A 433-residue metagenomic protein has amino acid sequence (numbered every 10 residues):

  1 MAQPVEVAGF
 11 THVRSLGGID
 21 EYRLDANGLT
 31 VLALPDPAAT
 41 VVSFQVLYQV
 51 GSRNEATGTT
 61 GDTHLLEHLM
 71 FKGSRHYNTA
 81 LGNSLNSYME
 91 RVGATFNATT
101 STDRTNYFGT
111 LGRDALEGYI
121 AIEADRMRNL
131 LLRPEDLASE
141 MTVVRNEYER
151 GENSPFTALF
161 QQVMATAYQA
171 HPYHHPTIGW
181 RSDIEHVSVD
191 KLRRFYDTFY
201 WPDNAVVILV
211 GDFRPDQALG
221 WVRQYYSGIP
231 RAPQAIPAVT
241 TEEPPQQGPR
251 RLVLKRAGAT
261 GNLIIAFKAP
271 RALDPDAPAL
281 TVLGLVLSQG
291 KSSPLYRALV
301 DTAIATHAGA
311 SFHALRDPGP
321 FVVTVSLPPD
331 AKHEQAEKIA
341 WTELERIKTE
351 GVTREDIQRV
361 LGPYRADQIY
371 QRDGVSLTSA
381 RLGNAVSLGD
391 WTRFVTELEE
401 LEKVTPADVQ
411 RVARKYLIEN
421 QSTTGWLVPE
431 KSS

Functional and structural regions predicted by a protein language model:
M1-F10, P230-R231: Short, basic/low-complexity N-terminal boundary segments at the transition from targeting/disordered tails
A8-Q45: Mature N-terminal segment immediately following signal peptide/propeptide cleavage in secreted/periplasmic
D20-R23, T30-P35, R193-T198, G248-K255 (+1 more regions): Short, surface-exposed beta-strand/loop micro-motifs that present aromatic residues
N27, D36-T40, S101, W201 (+2 more regions): Short strand-connecting beta-turns/loops that link adjacent beta-strands
V31-A33, T40-S43, S52-A56, Y173 (+1 more regions): Short, solvent-exposed loop/turn elements at domain surfaces
S43-T110, H175-T177, Q289-I304, D317: M16/MPP (pitrilysin/insulinase) zinc-metallopeptidase core fold and M16-derived inactive scaffolds
S84-A235, V253, R271, T302-S433: Charge-rich, well-structured scaffold segments of protease-associated domains
A165, Q234-S292, A385: His/Glu-based metal-binding/catalytic segments typifying zinc-dependent metallopeptidases
